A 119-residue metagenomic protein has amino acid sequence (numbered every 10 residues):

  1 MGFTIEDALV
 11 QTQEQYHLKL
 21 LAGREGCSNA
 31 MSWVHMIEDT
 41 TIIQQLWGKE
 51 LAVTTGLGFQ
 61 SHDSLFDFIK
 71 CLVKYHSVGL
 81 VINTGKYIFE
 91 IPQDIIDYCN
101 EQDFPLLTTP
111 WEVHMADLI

Functional and structural regions predicted by a protein language model:
M1-I119: Alpha-helical/coil-rich non-catalytic "connector" segments in signaling and regulatory proteins
